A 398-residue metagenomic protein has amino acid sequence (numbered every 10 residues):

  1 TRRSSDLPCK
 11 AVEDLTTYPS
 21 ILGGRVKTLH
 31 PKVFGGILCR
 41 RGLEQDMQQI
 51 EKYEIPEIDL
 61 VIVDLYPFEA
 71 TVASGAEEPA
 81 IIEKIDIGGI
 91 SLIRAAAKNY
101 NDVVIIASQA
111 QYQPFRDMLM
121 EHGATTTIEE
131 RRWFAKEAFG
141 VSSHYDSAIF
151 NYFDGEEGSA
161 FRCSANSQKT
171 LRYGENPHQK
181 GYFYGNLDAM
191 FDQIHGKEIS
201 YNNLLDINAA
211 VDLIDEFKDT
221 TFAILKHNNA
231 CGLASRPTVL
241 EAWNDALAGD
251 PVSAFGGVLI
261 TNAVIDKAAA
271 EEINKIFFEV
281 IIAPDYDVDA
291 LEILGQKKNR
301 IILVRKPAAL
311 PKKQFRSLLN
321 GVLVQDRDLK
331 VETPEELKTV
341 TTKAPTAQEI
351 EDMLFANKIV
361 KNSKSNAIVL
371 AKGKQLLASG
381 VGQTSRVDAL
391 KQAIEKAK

Functional and structural regions predicted by a protein language model:
T1-S4: Short, small-residue-biased leader/transition segments that mark boundaries at the very start of proteins
P8-P79, I87: Acidic/Gly/His-enriched mid-domain segments of enzyme catalytic cores or analogous surface patches that mediate
A11-Y18, A107, A283-D285, V304-K306: Short beta->alpha connector loops at strand-helix junctions that form conserved, small/polar/Pro-enriched
Y18-V26, P114-M118, A290-L294, P311-S317: Short, charged, surface-exposed secondary-structure boundary motifs
D46, E69-V72, L92-A95, D102 (+5 more regions): Short, well-ordered, mixed-charge alpha-helical segments that flank or form enzyme active sites
L60-E83, I87-T126, K180, G185-F191 (+1 more regions): A short, charged helix-loop
L60-V63, H144-S147, F153-K398: ATP-dependent carboxylate/acyl-activation modules
A110, P114-R162, I276: Non-catalytic interaction/clamp surfaces of large macromolecular machines
